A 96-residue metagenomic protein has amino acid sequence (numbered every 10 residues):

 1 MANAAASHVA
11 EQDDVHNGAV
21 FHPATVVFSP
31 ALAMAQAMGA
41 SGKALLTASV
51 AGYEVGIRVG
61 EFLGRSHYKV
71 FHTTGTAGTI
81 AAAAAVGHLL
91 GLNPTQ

Functional and structural regions predicted by a protein language model:
M1-Q96: N-terminal core-entry segment
